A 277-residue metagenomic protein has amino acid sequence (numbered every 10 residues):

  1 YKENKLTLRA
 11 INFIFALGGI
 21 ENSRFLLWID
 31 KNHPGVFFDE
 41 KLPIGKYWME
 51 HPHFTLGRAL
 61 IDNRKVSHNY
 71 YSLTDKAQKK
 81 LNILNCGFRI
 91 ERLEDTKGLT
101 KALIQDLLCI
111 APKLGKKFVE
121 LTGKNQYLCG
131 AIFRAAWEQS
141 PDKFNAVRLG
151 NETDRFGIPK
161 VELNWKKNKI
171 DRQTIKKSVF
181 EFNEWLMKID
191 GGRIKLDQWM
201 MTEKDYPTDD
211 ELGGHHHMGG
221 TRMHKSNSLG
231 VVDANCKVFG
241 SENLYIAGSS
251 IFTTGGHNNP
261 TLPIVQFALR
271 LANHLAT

Functional and structural regions predicted by a protein language model:
Y1-Y71, G248, F267, N273-T277: Glycine-rich loop(s) and the adjacent beta-strand/alpha-helix scaffold that form part
E3-K5, G157, C236: Detector for glycine-centered tight turns/loop "hinges" at secondary-structure junctions
R9, A146-R148, N235: Short, surface-exposed charged micro-motifs
G18-N22, T174, S178, P260-F267: Catalytic-loop motifs flanking and including active-site residues across diverse enzymes
K41-K169, Q173, G214-H217, F239 (+2 more regions): FAD cofactor-binding and catalytic pocket of flavoenzymes
L128-W137, E162, I170, T174-T254 (+1 more regions): A glycine-rich dinucleotide-binding beta-alpha-beta segment and adjacent secondary-structure elements that constitute
F252-L275: A conserved FAD-binding loop/helix module that cradles the flavin
